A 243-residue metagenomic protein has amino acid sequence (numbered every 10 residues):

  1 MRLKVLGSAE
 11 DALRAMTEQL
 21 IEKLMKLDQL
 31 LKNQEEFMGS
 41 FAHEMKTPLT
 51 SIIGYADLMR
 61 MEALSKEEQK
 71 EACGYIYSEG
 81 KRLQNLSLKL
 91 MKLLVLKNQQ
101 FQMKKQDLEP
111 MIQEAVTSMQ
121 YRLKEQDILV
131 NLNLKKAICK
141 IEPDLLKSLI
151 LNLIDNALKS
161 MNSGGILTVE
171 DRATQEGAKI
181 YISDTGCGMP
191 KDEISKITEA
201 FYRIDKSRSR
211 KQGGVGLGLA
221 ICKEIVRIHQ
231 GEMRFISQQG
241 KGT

Functional and structural regions predicted by a protein language model:
M1-M38, I53-R60, V95, A200 (+3 more regions): Membrane-proximal HAMP signal-relay module
R60-E67: Short acidic helix/loop segment immediately C-terminal to the autophosphorylated histidine in two-component histidine
S78-L83: Short alpha-helical segment of the dimerization/phosphotransfer core of two-component systems
K97-M103, L134, I138-D144: Conserved micro-motifs of the catalytic ATP-binding
R122-N131: Short conserved segments within the C-terminal catalytic ATPase subdomain
A157-L158: Short helix-loop "hinge" at the ATP-lid/N-box region of the Bergerat-fold HATPase_c
D184: Acidic ATP/Mg2+-coordinating residue in the GHKL
M189-R203: Short conserved segment of the HATPase_c
